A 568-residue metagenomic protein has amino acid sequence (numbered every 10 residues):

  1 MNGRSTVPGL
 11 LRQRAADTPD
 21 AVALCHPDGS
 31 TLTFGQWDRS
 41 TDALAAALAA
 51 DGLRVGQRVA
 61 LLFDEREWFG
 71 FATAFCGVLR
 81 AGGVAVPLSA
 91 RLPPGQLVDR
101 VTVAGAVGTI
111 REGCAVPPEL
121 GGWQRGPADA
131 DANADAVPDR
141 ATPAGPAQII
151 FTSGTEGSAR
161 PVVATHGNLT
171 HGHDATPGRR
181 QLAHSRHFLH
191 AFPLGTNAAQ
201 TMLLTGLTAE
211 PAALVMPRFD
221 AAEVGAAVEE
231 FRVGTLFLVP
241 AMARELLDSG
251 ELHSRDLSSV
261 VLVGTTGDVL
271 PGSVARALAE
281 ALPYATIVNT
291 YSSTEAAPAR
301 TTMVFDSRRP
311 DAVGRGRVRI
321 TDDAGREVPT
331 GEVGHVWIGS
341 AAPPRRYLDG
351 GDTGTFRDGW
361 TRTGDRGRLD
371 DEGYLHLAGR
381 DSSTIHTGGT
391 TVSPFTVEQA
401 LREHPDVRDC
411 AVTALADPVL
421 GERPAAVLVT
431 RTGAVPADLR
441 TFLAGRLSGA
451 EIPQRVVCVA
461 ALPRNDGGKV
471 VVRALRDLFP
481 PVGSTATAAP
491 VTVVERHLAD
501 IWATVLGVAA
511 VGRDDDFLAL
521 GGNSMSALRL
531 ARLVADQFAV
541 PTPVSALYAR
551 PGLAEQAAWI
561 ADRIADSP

Functional and structural regions predicted by a protein language model:
G3, D20-G52, A60-F69, C76 (+2 more regions): Conserved AMP-binding/adenylate-forming core of the ANL superfamily
T31-G35, A147-D174: Conserved AMP-binding A3 loop
D38-A46, P143, V162-A183, A191 (+1 more regions): Conserved structural elements of the adenylate-forming
T170-H187, G195-T235, S249: Conserved AMP-binding/adenylation subdomain of ANL enzymes
T235-F237, E251-R309, E327: Gly/Ser/Thr-rich phosphate-binding loop
L236, S340, R345-R346, R366-E451 (+7 more regions): AMP-binding/adenylate-forming catalytic core of the ANL superfamily
A312-R315, R326-D358, Y374, T390-V392 (+1 more regions): Conserved ATP/PPi-binding loop(s) of AMP-dependent carboxylate-activating enzymes
I385, A411-D417, A425-V427, L439-A488 (+6 more regions): Conserved C-terminal "lid"/linker of ANL adenylate-forming enzymes
